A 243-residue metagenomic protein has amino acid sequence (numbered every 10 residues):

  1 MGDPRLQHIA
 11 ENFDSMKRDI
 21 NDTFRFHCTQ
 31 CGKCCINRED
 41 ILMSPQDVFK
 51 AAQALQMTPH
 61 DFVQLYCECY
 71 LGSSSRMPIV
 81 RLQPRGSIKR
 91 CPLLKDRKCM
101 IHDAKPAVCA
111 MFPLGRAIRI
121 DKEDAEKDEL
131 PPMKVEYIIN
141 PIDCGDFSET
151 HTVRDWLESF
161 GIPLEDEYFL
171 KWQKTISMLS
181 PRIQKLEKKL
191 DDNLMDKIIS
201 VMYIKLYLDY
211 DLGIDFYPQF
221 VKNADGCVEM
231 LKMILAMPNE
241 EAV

Functional and structural regions predicted by a protein language model:
M1-M43, D47-V243: Short loop/turn segments that flank or connect secondary-structure elements
